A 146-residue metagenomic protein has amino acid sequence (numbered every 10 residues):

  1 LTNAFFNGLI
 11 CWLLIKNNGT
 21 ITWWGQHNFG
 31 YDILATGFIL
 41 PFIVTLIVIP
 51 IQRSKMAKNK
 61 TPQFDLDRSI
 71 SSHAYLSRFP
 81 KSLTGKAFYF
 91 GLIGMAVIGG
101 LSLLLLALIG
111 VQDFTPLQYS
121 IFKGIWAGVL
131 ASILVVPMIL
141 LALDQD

Functional and structural regions predicted by a protein language model:
L1-D146: Juxtamembrane/disordered regions of integral membrane proteins
